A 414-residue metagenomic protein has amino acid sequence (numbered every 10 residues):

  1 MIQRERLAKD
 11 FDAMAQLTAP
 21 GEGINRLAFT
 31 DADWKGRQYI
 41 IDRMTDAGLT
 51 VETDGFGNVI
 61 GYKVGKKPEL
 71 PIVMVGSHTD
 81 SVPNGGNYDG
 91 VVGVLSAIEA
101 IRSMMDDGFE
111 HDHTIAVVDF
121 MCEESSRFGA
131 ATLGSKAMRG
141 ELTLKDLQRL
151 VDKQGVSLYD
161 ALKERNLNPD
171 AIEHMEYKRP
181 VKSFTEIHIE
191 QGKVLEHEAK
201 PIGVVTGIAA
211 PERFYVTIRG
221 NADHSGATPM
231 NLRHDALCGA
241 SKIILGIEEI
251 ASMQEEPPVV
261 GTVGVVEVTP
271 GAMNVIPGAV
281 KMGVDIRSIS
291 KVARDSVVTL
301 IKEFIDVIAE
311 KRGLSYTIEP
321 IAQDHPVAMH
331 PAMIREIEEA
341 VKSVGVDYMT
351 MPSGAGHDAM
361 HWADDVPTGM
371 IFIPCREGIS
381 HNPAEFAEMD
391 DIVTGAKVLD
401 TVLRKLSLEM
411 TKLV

Functional and structural regions predicted by a protein language model:
M1-I24, V64, V275-I276: N-terminal hydrophobic or amphipathic helices/low-complexity stretches enriched in small/hydrophobic/Pro/Gly
L7-L17, G76-S77, Y348-V398: Zn-dependent metallopeptidase/amidohydrolase metal-coordination segment
A19-V64: A non-catalytic alpha/beta surface segment that caps or lines the substrate-entry region of metallo-dependent hydrolase
G23, D54, E110-T114, D170-E176 (+5 more regions): Flexible, glycine/charged-enriched surface loops at secondary-structure junctions
A28-F29, T262-G271, G283-D285, I289 (+2 more regions): A short beta-alpha structural unit
V75-H78, N84-E124, E212-I218, H224 (+3 more regions): Alpha-helical metal-binding/catalytic segments enriched in His/Glu/Asp
C122-E123, G129-K291: Midchain, well-structured core segments that form catalytic/ion-binding scaffolds
I208, H224, T228-M253, V298 (+3 more regions): His/Asp/Glu-rich mid-to-C-terminal helical/loop segments that flank catalytic regions of hydrolases
